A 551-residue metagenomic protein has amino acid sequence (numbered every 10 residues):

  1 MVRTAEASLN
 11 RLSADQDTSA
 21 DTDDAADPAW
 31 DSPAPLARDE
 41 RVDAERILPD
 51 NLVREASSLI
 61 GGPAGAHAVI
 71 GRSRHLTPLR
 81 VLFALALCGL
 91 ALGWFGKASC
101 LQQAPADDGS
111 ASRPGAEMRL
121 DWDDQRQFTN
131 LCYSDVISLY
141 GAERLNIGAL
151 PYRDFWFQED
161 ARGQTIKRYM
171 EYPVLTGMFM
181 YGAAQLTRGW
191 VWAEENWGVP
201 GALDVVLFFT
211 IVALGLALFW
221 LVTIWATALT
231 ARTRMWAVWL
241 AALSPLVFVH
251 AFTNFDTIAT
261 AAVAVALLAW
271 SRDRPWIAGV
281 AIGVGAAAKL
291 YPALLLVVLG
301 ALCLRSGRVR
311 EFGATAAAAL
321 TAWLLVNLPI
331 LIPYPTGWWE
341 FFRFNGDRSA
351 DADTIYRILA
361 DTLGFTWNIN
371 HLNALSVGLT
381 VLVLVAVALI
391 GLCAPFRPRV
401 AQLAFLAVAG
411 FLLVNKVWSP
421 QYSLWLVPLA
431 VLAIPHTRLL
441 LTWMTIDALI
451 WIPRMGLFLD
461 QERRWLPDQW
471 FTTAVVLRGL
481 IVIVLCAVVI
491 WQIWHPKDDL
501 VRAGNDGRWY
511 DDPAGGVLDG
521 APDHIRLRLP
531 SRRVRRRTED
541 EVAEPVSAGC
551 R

Functional and structural regions predicted by a protein language model:
R3-A231: TM-lumen/periplasm interface segments of multi-pass membrane proteins, especially the first transmembrane helix
S13-D15, D27-V53, L59-I60, H436-R551: C-terminal multi-pass transmembrane helix bundles with aromatic-rich, positive-inside signatures
A106-P114, I330-A360, E462: Extracytoplasmic catalytic-loop and juxtamembrane helix elements of membrane-embedded, polyprenol/dolichol-linked
I224-S244: Transmembrane-helix signature of polytopic, membrane-embedded enzymes that assemble or transfer cell-envelope glycans
A251-A259: Short acidic/glycine- and proline-prone juxtamembrane loop motifs at membrane-interface regions of multi-pass membrane
A259-P275: Specific aromatic-rich, kink-prone transmembrane helix
L294-T321: Perimembrane helix-loop-helix junctions
S349-V414, H495-R551: Aromatic/glycine/proline-enriched transmembrane-helix motif characteristic of membrane-embedded glycan-assembly enzymes
